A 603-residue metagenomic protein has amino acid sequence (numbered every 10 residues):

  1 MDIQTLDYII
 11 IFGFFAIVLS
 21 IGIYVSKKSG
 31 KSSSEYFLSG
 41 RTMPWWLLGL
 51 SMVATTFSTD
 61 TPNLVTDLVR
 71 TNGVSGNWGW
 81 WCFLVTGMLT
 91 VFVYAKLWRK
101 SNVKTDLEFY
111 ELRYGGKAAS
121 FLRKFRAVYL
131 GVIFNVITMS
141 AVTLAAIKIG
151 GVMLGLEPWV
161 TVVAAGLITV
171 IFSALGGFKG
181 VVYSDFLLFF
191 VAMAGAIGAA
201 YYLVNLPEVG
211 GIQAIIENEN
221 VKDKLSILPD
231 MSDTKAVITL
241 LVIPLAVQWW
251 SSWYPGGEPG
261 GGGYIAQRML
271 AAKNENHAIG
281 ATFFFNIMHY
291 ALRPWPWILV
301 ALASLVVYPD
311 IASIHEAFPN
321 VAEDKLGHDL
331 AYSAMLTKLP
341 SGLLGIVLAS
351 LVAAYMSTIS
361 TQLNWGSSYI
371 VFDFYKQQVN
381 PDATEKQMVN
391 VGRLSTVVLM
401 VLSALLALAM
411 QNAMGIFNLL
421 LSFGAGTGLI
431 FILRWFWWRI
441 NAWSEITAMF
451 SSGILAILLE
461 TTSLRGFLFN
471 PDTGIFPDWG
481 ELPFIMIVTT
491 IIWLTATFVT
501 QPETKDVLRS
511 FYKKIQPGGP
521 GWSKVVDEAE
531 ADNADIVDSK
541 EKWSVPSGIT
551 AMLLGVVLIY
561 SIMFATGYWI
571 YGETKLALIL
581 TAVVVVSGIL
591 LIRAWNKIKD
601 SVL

Functional and structural regions predicted by a protein language model:
M1-L603: Membrane-embedded helix-loop-helix hairpins and adjacent transmembrane boundary segments in multi-pass transporters
